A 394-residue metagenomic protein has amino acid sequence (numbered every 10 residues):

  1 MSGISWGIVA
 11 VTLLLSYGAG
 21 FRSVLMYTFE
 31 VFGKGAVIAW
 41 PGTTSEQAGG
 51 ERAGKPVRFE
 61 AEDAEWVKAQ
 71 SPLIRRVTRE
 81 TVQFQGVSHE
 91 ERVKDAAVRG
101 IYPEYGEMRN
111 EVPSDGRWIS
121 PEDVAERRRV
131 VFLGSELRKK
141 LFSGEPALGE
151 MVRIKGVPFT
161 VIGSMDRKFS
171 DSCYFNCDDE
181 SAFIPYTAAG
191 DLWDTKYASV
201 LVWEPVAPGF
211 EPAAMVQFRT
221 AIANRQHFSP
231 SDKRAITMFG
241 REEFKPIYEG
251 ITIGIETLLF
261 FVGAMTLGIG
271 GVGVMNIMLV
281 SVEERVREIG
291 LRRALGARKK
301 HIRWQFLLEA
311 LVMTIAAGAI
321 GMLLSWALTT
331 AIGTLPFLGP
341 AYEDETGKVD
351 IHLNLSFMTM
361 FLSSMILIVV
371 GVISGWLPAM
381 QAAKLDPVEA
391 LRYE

Functional and structural regions predicted by a protein language model:
M1-G3, A10, L14, F260-G333 (+2 more regions): Transmembrane alpha-helical interface segments in multi-pass membrane proteins
A19-A97, E104-M108, K139-K140, G190-D191 (+2 more regions): Hydrophobic, regular-secondary-structure patches
F21, A39, V67, V77 (+13 more regions): Generic structural signal for small/hydrophobic residues in well-ordered secondary structure, especially within
F29, M322-L362: Short helix-loop junctions at transmembrane helix boundaries
S45-A53, S170-F175, H227-D232, T334-H352: Short helix-coil transition/hinge motifs at the ends and kinks of transmembrane helices, capturing the brief
R99, P103-I119, D123, R127-S229: Mid-to-C-terminal secondary-structure elements that act as membrane-proximal/extracytoplasmic interface segments
V202, S229-G263: Peri-transmembrane interface segments
A379-E394: Short cytosolic juxtamembrane segments of multi-pass membrane proteins
